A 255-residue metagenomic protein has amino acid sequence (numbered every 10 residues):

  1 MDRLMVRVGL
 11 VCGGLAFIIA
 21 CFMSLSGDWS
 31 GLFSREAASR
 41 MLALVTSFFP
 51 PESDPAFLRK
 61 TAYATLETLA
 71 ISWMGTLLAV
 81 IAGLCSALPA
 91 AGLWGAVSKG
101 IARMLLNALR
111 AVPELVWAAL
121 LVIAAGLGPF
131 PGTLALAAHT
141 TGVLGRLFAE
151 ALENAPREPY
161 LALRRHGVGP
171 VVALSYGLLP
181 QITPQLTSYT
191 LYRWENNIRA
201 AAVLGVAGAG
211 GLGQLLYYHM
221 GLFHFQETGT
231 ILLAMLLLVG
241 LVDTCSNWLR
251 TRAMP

Functional and structural regions predicted by a protein language model:
M1-L77, I81, C85, P89 (+2 more regions): N-terminal, non-cleaved signal-anchor transmembrane helix
A62-A70, A102-L109, L191, E195 (+1 more regions): Alpha-helical membrane-interface segments at transmembrane helix boundaries
E67, I71, Q214, Y218-G240: Pore-lining and gate-forming transmembrane alpha-helices of multi-pass membrane transport proteins
S72, T76-L84, L88, G92 (+8 more regions): Hydrophobic positions within alpha-helical transmembrane segments of bacterial inner-membrane proteins
C85-L120, L147: Cytoplasmic-entry segments and transmembrane alpha-helices of multi-pass inner-membrane transporters
N107-T140: Generic hydrophobic transmembrane alpha-helix motif, especially the helices
P129-R193, T244: Membrane-cytosol interface at the C-terminal ends of specific transmembrane alpha-helices in multi-pass membrane
S188, G229-P255: C-terminal transmembrane helix and the adjacent membrane-cytosol boundary/short C-terminal tail of inner/organellar
